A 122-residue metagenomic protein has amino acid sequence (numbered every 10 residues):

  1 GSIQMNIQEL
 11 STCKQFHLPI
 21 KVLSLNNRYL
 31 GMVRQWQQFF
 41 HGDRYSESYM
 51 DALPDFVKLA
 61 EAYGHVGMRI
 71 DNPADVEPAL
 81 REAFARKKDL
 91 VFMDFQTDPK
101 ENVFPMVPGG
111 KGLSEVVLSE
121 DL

Functional and structural regions predicted by a protein language model:
G1-L122: Thiamine diphosphate
